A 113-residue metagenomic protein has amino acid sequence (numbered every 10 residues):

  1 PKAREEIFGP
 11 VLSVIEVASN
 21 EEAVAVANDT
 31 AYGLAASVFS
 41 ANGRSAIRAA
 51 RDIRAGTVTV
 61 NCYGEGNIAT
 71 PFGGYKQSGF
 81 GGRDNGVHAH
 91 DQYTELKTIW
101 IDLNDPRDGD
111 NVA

Functional and structural regions predicted by a protein language model:
P1-A113: Conserved C-terminal structural/oligomerization subdomain of aldehyde/semialdehyde dehydrogenase
